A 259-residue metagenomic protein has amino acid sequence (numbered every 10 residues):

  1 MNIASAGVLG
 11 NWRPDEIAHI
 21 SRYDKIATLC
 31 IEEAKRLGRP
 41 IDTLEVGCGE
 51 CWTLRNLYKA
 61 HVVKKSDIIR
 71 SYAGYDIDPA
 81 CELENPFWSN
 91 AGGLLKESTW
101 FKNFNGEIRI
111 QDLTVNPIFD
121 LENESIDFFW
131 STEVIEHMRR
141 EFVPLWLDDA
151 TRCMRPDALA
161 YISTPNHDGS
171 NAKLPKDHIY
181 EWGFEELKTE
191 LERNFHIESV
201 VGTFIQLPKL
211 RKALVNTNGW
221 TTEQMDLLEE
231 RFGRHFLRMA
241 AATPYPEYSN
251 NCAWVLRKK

Functional and structural regions predicted by a protein language model:
M1-E124, F128-T132, E141-D148, T203 (+1 more regions): Conserved N-terminal segment of class I S-adenosyl-L-methionine
P79, P165-G169, E181, F204-Q206: Short "lid" loop at the C-terminus of a central beta-strand within the Rossmann-like core of SAM-dependent
H137-M138, D168: A short His-aromatic
M138-R139, M154-P156: Helix-to-beta-strand junctions that scaffold the AdoMet/dcAdoMet cofactor pocket in Class I SAM-dependent enzymes
D157-T164: Conserved beta-strand signature within the Rossmann-like core of class I S-adenosyl-L-methionine
N171-E186: Acceptor-substrate binding/catalytic loop of class I
L187-F204: A SAM-dependent methyltransferase catalytic signature shared across enzymes that methylate proteins
G202-K259: A C-terminal cap/extension of S-adenosyl-L-methionine-dependent methyltransferases that defines the acceptor-substrate
